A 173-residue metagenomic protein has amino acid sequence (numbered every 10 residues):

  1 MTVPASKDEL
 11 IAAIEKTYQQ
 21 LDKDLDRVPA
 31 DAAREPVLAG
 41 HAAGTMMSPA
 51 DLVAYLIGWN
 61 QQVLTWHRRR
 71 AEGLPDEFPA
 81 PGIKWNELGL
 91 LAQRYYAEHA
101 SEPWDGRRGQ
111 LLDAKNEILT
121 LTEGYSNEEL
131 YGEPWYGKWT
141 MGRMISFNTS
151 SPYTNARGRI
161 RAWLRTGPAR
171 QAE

Functional and structural regions predicted by a protein language model:
M1-K23: Extreme N-terminal tail/first-helix region
K7, I11-I14, P49, W104-L111 (+1 more regions): Hydrophobic packing residues in well-ordered alpha-helices of helical domains and bundles
E9, A13, A33, A42: Metal-centered catalytic cores of metalloenzymes
A13-Q20, G58, G106-E117: A non-catalytic, amphipathic alpha-helix used as a structural packing/dimerization or gating element in enzyme scaffolds
Q20, D24, E117-L121, N155 (+1 more regions): Solvent-exposed, charged/polar functional surfaces in cytosolic regulatory/catalytic domains
D26-P36, E129: Short alpha-helical hairpin
V37-N86, L90, G124, E128-E173: Short, contiguous alpha-helical
K84-E129: Acidic/histidine-rich alpha-helical segments that form the ligand environment of transition-metal centers
